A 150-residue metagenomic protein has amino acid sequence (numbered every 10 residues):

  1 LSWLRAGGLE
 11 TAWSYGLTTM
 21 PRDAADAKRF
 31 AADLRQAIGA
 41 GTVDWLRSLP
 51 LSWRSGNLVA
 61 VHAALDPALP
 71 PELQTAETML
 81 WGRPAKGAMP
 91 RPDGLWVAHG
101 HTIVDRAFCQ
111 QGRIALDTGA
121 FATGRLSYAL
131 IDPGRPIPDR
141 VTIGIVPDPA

Functional and structural regions predicted by a protein language model:
L1: Short alpha-helix plus adjacent loop in nuclease-associated cores
R5-A115, G119-R125, I131-V146: Acidic, His/Gly-enriched loop-helix segments that form or flank divalent-metal centers in metallo-dependent hydrolases
D148-A150: Well-ordered alpha/beta subsegment
